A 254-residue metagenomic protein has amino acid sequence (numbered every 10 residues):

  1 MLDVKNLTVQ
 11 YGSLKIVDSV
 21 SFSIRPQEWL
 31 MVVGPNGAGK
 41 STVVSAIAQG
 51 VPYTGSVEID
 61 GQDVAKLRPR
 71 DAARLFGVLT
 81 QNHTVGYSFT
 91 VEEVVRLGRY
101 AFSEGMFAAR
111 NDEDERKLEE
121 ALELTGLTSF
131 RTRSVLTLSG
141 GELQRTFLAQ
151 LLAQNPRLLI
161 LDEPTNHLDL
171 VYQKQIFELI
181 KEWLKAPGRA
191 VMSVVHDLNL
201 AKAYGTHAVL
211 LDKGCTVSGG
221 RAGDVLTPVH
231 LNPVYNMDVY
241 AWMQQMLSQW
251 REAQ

Functional and structural regions predicted by a protein language model:
V33-P35: The feature captures the beta-strand-to-loop junction immediately N-terminal to the Walker
G55-D63, A72: Conserved ABC transporter NBD signature motif
R96, N111-F130, L136: Conserved ABC ATPase "signature" region
S134-L138, E142: Conserved ABC ATPase signature
L159-E163: Catalytic Walker B motif of ABC-type/P-loop ATPase nucleotide-binding domains
A208-D224: H-loop (His-switch) and adjacent beta-strand-loop-beta switch element of ABC-type ATPase nucleotide-binding domains
P228-Q254: ABC ATPase nucleotide-binding domains
